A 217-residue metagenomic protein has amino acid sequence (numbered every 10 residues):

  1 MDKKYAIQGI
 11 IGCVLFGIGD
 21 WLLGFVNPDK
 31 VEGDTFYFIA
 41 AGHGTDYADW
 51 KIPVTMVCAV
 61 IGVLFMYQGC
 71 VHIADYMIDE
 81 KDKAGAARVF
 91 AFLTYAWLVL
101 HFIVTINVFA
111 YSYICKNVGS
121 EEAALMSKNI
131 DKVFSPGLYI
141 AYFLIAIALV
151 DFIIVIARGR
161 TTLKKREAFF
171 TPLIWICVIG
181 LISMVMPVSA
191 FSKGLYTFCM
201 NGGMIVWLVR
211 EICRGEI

Functional and structural regions predicted by a protein language model:
M1-I217: Hydrophobic, aromatic-enriched alpha-helical segments typical of multi-pass transmembrane helices
